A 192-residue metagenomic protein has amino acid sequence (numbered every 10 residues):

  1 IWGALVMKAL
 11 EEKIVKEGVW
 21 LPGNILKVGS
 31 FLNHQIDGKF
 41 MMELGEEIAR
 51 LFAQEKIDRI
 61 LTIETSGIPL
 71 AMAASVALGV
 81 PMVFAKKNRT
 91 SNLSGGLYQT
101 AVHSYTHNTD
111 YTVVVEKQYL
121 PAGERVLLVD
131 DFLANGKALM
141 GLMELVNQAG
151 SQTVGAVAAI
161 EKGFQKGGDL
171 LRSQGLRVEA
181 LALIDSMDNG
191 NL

Functional and structural regions predicted by a protein language model:
I1-V129, L133-L192: PRPP-associated nucleotide enzymes
